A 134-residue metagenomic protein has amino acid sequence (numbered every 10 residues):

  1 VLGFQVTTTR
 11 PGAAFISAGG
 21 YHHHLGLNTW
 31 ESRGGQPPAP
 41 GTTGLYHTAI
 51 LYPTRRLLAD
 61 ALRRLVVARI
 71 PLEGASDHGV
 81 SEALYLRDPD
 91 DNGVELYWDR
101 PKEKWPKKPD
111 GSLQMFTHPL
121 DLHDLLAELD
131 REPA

Functional and structural regions predicted by a protein language model:
V1-W30: Core segments of cupin and vicinal oxygen chelate
H22-L25, H47, H78: Histidine-centered active-site/metal-ligand motif
N28-R33, D99: Acetyl-CoA-dependent GNAT
Q36-R64, E82-N92: Vicinal oxygen chelate
L62-A134: Vicinal oxygen chelate
